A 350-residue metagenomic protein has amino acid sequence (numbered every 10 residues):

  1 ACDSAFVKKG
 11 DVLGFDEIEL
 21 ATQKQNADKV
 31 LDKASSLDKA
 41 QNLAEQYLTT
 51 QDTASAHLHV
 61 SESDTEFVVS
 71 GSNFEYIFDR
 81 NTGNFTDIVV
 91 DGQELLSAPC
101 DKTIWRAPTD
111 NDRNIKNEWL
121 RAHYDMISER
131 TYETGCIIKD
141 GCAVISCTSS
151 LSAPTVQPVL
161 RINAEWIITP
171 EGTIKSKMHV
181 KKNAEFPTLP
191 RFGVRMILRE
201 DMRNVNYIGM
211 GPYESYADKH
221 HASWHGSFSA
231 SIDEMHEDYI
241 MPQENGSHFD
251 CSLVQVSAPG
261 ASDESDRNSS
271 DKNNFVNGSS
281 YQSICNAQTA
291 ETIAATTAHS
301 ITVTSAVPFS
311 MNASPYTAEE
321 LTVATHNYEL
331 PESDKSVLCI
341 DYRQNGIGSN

Functional and structural regions predicted by a protein language model:
C2-D32, S36: Short beta-strand elements
D32, D38, N42-D266, D271-N350: Beta-strand/loop-rich accessory regions of lumenal/periplasmic or secreted enzymes, predominantly carbohydrate-active
